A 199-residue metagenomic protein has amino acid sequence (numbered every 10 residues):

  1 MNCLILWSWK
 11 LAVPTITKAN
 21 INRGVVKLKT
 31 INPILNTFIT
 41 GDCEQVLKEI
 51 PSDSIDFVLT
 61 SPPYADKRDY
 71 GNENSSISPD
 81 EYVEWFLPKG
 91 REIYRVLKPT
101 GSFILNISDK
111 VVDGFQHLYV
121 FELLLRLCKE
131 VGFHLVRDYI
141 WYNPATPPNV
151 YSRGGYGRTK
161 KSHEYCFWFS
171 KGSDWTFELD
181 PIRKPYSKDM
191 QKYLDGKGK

Functional and structural regions predicted by a protein language model:
C3-K199: Core catalytic lobe of class I
